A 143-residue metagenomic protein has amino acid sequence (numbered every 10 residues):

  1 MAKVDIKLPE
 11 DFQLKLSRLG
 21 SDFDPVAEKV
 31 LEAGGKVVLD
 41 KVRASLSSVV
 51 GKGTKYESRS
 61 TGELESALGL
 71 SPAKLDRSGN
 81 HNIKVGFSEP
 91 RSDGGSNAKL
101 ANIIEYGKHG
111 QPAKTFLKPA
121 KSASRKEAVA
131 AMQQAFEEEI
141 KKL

Functional and structural regions predicted by a protein language model:
M1-K84, S92-D93, A98-L143: Short, Lys/Arg-rich flexible segments
